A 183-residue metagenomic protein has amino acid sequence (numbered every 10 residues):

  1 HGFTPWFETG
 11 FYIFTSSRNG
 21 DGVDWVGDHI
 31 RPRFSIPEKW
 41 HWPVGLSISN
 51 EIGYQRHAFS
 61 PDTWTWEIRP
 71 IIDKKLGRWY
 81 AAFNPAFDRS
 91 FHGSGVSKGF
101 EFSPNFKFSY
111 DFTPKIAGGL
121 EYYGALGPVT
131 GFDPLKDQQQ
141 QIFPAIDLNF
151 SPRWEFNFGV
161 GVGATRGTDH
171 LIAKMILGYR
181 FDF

Functional and structural regions predicted by a protein language model:
H1-F183: Transmembrane beta-barrel domains of Gram-negative outer membranes and organellar outer membranes
